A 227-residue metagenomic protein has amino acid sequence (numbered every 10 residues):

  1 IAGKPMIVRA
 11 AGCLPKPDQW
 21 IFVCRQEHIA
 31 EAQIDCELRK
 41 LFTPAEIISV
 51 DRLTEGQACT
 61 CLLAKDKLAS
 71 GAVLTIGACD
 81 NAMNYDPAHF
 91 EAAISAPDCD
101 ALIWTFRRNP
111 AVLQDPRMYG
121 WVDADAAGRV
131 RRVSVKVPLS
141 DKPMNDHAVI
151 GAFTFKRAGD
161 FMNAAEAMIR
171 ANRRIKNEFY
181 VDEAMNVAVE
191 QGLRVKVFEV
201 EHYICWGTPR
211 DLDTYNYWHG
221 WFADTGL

Functional and structural regions predicted by a protein language model:
K4-I76: Conserved N-terminal catalytic core of the sugar/cofactor nucleotidyltransferase
P17, G71, D98-A101, L193: Short, high-confidence coil segments that cap the C-terminus of an alpha-helix and link into the following beta-strand
F22-V23, I76, A101-W104, V197: Structural beta-sheet core signal
E37, L62-L63, H89, A184 (+1 more regions): Alpha-helical elements of Rossmann-like donor-binding domains used by nucleotide-donor carbohydrate transfer enzymes
R52-Q57, N109-V112, Y203-W206: A short acidic, often aromatic-flanked loop/helix-cap motif at beta-alpha or helix-coil junctions that lines enzyme
A78-A82: The conserved acidic donor/metal-binding loop of glycosyltransferases
N84-M168: Conserved core of the sugar-phosphate nucleotidyltransferase
N145-L227: Conserved alpha/beta core of the MobA/IspD/sugar-nucleotide pyrophosphorylase nucleotidyltransferase superfamily
